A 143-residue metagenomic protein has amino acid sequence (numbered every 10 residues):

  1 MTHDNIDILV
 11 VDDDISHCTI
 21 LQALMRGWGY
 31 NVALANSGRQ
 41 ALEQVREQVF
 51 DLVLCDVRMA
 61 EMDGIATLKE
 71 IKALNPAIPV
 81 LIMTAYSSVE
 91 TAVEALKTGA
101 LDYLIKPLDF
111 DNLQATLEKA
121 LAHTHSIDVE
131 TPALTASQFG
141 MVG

Functional and structural regions predicted by a protein language model:
H3-I6, I15-A33: Two-component/phosphorelay signaling modules centered on CheY-like receiver
D12, D56, T84: Active-site residues of response regulator receiver
L34-E43, G64: Helix N-cap/capping motif at the beta->alpha junctions
Q48-L54, L81: Active-site beta3 strand of CheY-like receiver
M59: Receiver (REC) domain active-site loop signature in two-component systems and cognate sites in sensor histidine kinases
E90, L104, L108-L117: C-terminal output helix
T131-G143: AAA+ ATPase active-site-proximal loops
